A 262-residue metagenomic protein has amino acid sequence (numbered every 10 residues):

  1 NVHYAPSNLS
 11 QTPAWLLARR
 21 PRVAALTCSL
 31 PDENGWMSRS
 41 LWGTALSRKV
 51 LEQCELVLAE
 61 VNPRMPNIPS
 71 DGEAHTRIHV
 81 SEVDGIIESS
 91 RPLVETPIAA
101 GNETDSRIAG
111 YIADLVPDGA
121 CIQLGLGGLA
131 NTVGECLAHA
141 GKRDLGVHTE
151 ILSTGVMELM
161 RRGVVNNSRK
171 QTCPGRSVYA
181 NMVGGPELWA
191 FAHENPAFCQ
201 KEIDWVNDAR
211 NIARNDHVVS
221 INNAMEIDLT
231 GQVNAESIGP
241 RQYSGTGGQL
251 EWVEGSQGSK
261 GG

Functional and structural regions predicted by a protein language model:
N1-G262: Conserved alpha/beta enzyme-core scaffold
